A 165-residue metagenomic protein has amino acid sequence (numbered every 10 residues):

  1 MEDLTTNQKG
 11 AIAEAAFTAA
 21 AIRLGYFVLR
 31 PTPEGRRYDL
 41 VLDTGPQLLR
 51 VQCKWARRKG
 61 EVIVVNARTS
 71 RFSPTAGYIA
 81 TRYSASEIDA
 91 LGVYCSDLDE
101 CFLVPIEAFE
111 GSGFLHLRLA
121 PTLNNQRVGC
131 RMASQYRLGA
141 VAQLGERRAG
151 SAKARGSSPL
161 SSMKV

Functional and structural regions predicted by a protein language model:
M1-R30: Acidic-basic catalytic patches of nuclease active cores, encompassing PD-(D/E)XK and other metal-cofactor nuclease
A21, L40-L42, L49-W55: Conserved catalytic cores of phosphodiester-cleaving nucleases, focusing on short active-site segments
L29-G35, D43-G45: Active-site metal-binding core of divalent-cation-utilizing nuclease and nuclease-like domains
K54-C101: Catalytic cores of nucleic-acid endonucleases
L98, F102-A140: Non-catalytic C-terminal interaction segments of nucleic acid-processing enzymes
A140-Q143, G156, K164: Short, positively charged low-complexity motifs
L144-A149: Short linear segments in intrinsically disordered or otherwise low-structure-confidence regions
S151, S157-S162: Serine residues within intrinsically disordered or low-complexity segments
